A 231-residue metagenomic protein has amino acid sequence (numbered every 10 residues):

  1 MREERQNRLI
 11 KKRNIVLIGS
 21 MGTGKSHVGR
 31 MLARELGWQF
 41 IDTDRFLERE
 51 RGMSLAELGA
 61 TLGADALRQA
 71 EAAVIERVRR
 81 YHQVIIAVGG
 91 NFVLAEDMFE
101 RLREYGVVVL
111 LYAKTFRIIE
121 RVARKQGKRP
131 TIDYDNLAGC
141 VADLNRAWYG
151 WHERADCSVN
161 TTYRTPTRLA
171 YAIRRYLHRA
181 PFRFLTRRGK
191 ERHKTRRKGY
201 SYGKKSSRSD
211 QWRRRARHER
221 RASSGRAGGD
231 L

Functional and structural regions predicted by a protein language model:
R2-I10, M31, E35, A147-Y202: NTP-dependent small-molecule kinase module
L17, D210: Hydrophobic anchor at the beta1->P-loop junction of P-loop NTPases
S20: P-loop (Walker A) phosphate-binding loop of NTP-binding proteins
S26: Walker A/P-loop
D42-R103, K128: ATP-dependent small-molecule kinase phosphotransfer cores that center on conserved nucleotide phosphate-binding segments
E104-G150: A glycine- and Lys/Arg-enriched "phosphate-lid" helix/loop adjacent to the NTP-binding pocket of small-molecule kinases
A216: Hydrophobic/small residue at the entry helix of a nucleotide-binding pocket
R221, G225-R226: Gly/Ala-rich phosphate-binding loop of Rossmann-like dinucleotide-binding domains, activating on the conserved
